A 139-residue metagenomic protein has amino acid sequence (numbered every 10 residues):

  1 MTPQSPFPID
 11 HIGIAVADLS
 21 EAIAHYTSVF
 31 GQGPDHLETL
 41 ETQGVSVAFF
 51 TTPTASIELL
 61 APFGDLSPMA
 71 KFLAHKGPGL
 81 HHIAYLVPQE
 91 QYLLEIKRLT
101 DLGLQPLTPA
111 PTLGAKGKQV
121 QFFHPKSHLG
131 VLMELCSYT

Functional and structural regions predicted by a protein language model:
M1-S5, A48-T51, E58, L94-T139: Vicinal oxygen chelate
T2-Q4, P8-D10, A22, V29-G44 (+4 more regions): A cross-kingdom feature marking solvent-exposed beta-strand/loop segments within repeated, beta-rich binding/scaffold
I9-A17, A48-T51, A70-R98: Vicinal oxygen chelate
A17, Q43, T51-P53, K126: Short strand-coil-strand connectors
I23-A24, I96: Short glycine-/small-residue-rich flexible loop motifs, especially phosphate/cofactor-binding loops
P53-I57, G64-L66, E90: Short, charged/polar surface micro-motifs in flexible loops or helix N-caps
P62-G64, I83-P88, P111, Y138: Beta-hairpin (beta-strand-turn-beta-strand) motif
